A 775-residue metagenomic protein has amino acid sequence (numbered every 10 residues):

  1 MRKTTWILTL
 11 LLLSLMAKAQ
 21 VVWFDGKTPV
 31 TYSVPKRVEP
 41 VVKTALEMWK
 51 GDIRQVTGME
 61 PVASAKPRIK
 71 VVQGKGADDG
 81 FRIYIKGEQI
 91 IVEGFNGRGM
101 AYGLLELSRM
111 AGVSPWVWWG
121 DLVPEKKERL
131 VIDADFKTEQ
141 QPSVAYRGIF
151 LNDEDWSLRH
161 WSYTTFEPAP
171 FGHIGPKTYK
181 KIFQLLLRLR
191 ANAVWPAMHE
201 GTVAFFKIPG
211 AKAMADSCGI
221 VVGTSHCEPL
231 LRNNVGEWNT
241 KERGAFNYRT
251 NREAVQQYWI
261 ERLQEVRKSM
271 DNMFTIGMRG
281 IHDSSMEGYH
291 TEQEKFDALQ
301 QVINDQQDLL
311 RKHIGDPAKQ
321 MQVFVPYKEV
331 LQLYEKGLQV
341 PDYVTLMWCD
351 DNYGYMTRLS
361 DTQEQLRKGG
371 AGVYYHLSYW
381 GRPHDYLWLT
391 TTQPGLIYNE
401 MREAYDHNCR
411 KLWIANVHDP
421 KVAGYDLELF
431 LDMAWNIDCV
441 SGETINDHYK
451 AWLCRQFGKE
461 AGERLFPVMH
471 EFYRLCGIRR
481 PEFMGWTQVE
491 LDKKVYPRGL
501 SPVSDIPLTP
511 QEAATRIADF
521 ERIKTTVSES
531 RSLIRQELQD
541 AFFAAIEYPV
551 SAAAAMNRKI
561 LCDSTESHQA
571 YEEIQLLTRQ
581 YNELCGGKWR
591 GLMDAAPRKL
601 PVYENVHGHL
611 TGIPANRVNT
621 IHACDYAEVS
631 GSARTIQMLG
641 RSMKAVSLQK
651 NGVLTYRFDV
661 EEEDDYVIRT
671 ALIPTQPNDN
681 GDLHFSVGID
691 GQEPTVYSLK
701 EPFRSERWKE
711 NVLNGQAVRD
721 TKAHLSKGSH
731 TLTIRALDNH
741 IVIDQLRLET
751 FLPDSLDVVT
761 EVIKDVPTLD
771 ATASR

Functional and structural regions predicted by a protein language model:
L10-K18: Hydrophobic h-region of N-terminal signal peptides that target proteins for export in Gram-negative bacteria
Q20-Q141, E662: Contiguous, structured surface segment used for ligand recognition
I53, N96, L346, A404 (+2 more regions): Conserved, mostly hydrophobic/aromatic
I91-G94, D155-P176, N192-T202, N239-V255 (+4 more regions): The substrate-binding groove and active-site-proximal loops of carbohydrate-active enzymes, especially glycoside
W116-F171, K177-A197, G369-G372: An acidic-aromatic substrate-binding cleft motif
K126-K127, Y449-Y603, L672: C-terminal non-catalytic alpha-helical accessory regions
L130, F206, M214-D216, K241-K368 (+3 more regions): Gly/Pro-rich turn-and-neighbor structural signature
G587, M593-R775: Extracytoplasmic
